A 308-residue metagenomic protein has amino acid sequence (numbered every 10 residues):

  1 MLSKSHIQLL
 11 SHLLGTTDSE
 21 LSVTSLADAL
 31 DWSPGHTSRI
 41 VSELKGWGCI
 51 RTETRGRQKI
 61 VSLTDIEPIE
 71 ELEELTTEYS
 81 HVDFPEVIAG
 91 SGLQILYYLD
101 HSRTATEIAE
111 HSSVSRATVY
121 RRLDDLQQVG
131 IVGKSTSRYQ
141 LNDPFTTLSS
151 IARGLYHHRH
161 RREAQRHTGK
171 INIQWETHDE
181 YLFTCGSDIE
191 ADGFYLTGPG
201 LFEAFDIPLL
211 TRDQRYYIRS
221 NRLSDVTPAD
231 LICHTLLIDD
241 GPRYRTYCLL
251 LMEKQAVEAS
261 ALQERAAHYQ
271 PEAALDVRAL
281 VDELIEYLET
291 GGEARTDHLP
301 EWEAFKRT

Functional and structural regions predicted by a protein language model:
M1-L9, P85-L93: Short helix-coil-helix linker/hinge
T16-S22, L99-E107: Short capping segments at the starts of secondary-structure elements
D31-K45, S113-Q128: Short amphipathic alpha-helical interaction segments
K45-R55, Q127-S137: A short, conserved structural fragment
T54-I60, I66-E67, S135-T146: Short, Lys/Arg-rich nucleic-acid/phosphate-binding segment
P68-G92, P144-D179: Short, amphipathic alpha-helical interaction segments positioned at domain boundaries
H158-L231: Short gly/ser-rich loop at a beta-strand->alpha-helix junction or flexible surface loop bordering the NTP-binding
D213-T308: Hydrophobic alpha-helical interaction segments
